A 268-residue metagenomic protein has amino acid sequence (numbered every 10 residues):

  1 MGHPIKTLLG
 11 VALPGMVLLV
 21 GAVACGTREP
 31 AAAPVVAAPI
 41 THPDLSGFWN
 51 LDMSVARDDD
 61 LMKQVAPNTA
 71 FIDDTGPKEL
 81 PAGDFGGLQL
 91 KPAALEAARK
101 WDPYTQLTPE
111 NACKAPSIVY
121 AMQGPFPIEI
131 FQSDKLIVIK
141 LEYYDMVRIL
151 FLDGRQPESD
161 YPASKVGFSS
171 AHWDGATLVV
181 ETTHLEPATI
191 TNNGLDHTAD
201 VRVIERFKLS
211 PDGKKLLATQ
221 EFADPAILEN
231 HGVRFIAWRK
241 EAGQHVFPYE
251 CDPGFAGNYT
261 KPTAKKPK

Functional and structural regions predicted by a protein language model:
M1-T7: N-terminal secretory signal peptides that target proteins for export/translocation
H3, G21-T27: Classical N-terminal targeting signals for secretion and organelle import
G10-A22: Bacterial N-terminal signal peptides
C25-K268: PEST-like low-complexity, intrinsically disordered acidic/proline/serine-rich tracts that flank trafficking/processing
